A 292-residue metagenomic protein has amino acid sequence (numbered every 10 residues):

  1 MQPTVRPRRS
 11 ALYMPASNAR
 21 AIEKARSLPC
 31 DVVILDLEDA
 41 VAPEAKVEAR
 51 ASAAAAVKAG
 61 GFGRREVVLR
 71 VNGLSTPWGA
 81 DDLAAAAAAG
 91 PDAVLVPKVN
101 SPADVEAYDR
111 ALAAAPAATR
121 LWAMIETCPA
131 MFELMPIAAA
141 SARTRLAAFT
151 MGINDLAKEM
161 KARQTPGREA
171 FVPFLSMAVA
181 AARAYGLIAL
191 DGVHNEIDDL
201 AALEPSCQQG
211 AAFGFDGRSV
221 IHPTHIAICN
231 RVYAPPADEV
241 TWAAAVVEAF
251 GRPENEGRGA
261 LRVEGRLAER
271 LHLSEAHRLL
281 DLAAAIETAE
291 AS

Functional and structural regions predicted by a protein language model:
M1-S292: Expand to "…catalyze enediolate/carbanion chemistry for C-C bond making/breaking, isomerization, decarboxylation
